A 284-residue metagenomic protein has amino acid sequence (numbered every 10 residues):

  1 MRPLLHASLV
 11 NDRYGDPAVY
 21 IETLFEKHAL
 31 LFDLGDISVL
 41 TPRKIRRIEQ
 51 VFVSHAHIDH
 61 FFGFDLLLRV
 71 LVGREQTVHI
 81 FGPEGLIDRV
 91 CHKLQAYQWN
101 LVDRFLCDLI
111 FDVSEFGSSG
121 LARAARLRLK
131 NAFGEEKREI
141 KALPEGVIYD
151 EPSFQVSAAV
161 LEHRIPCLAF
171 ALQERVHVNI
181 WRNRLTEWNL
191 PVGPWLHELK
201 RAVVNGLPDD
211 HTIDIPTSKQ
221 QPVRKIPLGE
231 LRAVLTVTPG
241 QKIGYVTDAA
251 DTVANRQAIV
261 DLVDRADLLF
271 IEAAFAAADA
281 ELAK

Functional and structural regions predicted by a protein language model:
M1-I45, Q50, T77, F170-L172 (+2 more regions): Conserved beta-strand hairpin/beta-sheet module of binuclear metal-dependent hydrolase folds, prominently
L34-D36, A56, G85, L161 (+3 more regions): Active-site metal-binding loops of divalent metal-dependent hydrolases
D36-G85, L101-F105: Active-site metal-binding motif and surrounding structural segment of the metallo-beta-lactamase
T41-K44, G146-V147, R256-D261: Short amphipathic alpha-helix with an adjacent loop that forms part of the alpha/beta core around
T77, V90-K141: Active-site neighborhood of divalent metal-dependent phosphoester bond hydrolases
I80-P83, F111-F116, V156, G244-V246: Extended hydrophobic secondary-structure segments that form protein cores and membrane-embedded regions
D108-G120, E230-V237, D251-K284: Binuclear metal-ion centers of metallo-dependent hydrolases, dominated by the metallo-beta-lactamase
A122-Y245, A249-R256, L268: Active-site-proximal loop/helix segment associated with metal-binding centers of metalloenzymes
